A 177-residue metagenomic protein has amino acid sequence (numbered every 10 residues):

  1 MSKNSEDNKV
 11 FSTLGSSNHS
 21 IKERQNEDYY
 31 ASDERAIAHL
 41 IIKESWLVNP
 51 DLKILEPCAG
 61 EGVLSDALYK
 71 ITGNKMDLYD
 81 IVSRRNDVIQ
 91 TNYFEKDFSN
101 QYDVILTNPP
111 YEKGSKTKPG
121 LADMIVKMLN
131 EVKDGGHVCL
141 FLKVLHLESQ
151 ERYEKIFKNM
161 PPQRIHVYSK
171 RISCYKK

Functional and structural regions predicted by a protein language model:
M1-K177: Class I S-adenosyl-L-methionine-dependent methyltransferase catalytic core
